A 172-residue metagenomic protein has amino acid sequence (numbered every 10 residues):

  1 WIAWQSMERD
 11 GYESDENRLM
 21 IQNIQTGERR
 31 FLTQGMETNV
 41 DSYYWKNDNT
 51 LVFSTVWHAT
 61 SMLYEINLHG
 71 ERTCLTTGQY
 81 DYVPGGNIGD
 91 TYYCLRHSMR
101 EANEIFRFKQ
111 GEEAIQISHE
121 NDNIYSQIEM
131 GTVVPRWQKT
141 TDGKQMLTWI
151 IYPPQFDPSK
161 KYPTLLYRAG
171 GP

Functional and structural regions predicted by a protein language model:
I2, T50-V52, Y92-Y93: Hydrophobic beta-strand positions that form the internal "hydrophobic ladder" of WD40/Gbeta-like beta-propeller blades
Q5-M20, F31-D41, S54-Y64, G78-Y80 (+1 more regions): A flexible loop/linker signature enriched in serine peptidases of the S9 family
N23-G27, I66-E71, K109-E112: Short loop/turn segments that connect beta-strands within beta-propeller blades
R30-Q34, T73-T77, A114-N121: Beta-propeller fold detector
Q34-E37, D48, T77-Y80, D122 (+2 more regions): Disulfide-stabilized cysteine-rich extracellular repeat microdomains
Y44-W45, N87: Residue-level recognition of a conserved intra-blade site in WD40 beta-propeller repeats
V83-P172: Serine-hydrolase catalytic core recognition
